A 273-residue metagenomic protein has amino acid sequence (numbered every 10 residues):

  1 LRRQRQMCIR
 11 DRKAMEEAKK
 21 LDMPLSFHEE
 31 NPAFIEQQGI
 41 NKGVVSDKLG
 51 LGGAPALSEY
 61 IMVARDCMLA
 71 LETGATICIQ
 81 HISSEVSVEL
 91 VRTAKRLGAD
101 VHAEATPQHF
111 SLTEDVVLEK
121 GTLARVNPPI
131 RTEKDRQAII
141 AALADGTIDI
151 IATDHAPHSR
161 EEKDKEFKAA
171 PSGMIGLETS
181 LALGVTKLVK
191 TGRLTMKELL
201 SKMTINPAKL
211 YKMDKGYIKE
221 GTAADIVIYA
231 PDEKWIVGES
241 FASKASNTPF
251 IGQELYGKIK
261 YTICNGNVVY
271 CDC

Functional and structural regions predicted by a protein language model:
L1-I9: Single conserved hydrophobic/aromatic residue that forms the stacking wall/gate of nucleotide- or nucleobase-binding
R3, T106-Q108, G173-M174: Short, acidic/turn-prone active-site loops that include or flank metal/cofactor- and phosphate-binding residues
R10, V86, K134, K202 (+2 more regions): Short, conserved clusters of charged catalytic residues that mark active-site and nucleotide-handling motifs
R10-I151: Histidine/acidic residue-rich metal-binding segments in metalloenzymes
N31, S84, P107, P157 (+2 more regions): Short, glycine/acidic-enriched loop or turn micro-motifs at the edges of active sites
K48-T76, L123, A142-D145, D149-I151 (+1 more regions): His/Asp/Glu-enriched, well-ordered alpha-helical/loop segment that forms or immediately abuts the divalent-metal
P129-I130, I218, F250-E254: Short Gly/Pro-enriched turn/cap motifs at secondary-structure boundaries
E166-A169, A223-C273: C-terminal cap of metal-dependent C-N hydrolases
